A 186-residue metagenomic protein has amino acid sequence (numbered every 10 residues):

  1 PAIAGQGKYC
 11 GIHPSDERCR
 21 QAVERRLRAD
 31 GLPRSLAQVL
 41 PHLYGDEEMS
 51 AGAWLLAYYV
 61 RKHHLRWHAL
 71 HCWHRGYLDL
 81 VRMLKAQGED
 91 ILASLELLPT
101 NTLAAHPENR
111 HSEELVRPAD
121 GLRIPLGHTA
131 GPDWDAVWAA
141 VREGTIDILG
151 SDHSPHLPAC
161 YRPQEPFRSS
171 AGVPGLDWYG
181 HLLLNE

Functional and structural regions predicted by a protein language model:
P1-D120: Metal-coordinating catalytic core of metallo-dependent amide/deamination hydrolases
A2, A136, A140: Short, conserved SAM-binding segment of the class I
R34-H64, R117-G121, A139-L149, H153-E186: His/Asp/Glu-enriched, well-ordered alpha-helical/loop segment that forms or immediately abuts the divalent-metal
A51, R75, G131-P132, W178: Residue-level recognition of alpha-helix initiation/capping sites
T100-T102, T129, T145: Residue-identity detector for threonine
N101, P132, H181-L184: Residues in flexible loops and secondary-structure boundaries
R123-T129: Active-site-proximal loop/helix segment associated with metal-binding centers of metalloenzymes
T129-D133, V137: Phosphate/diphosphate-binding loops
